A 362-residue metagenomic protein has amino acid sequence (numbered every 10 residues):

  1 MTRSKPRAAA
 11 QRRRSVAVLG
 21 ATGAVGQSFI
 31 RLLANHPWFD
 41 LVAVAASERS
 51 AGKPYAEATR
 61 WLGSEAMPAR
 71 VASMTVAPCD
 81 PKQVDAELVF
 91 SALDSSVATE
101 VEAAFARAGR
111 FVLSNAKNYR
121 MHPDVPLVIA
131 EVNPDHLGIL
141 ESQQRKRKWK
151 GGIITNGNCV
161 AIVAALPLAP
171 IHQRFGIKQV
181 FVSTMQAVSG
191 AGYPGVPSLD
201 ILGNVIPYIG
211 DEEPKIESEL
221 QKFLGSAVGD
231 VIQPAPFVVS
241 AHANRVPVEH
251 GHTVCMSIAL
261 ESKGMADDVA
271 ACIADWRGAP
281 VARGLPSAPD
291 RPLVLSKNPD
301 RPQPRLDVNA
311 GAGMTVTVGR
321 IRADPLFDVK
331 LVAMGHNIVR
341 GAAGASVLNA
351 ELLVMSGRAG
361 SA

Functional and structural regions predicted by a protein language model:
T2-Y208, F237-V238, R305, V316-T317 (+3 more regions): N-terminal Rossmann-like NAD(P) cofactor-binding subdomain of oxidoreductases, focused on the glycine-rich
V188-A362: Charged docking surfaces used in two-component/phosphorelay signaling
